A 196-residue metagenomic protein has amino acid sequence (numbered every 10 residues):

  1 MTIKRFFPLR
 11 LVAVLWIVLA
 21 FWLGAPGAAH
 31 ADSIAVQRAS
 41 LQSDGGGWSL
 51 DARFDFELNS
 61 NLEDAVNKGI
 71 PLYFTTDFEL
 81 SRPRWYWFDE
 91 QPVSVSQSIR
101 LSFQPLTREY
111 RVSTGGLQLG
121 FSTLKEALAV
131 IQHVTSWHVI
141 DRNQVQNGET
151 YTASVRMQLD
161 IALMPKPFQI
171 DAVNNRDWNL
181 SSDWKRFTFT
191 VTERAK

Functional and structural regions predicted by a protein language model:
M1-L9: N-terminal secretory signal peptides that target proteins for export/translocation
V12-G24: Bacterial N-terminal signal peptides
A29-S33: Boundary at the C-terminal end of the N-terminal hydrophobic targeting segment
I34-S40, S60, S96-S98, S136-D141: Short structured motifs
L41-W48, F103-T107, N143-T152: A short, structured loop/turn motif at beta-sheet edges
W48-L58: Short, well-ordered beta-strand segments enriched in hydrophobic/aromatic residues
L62-A129: Structured domain cores in non-transmembrane regions
N143-K196: Glycine-rich, aromatic-bearing surface loops/beta-hairpins
